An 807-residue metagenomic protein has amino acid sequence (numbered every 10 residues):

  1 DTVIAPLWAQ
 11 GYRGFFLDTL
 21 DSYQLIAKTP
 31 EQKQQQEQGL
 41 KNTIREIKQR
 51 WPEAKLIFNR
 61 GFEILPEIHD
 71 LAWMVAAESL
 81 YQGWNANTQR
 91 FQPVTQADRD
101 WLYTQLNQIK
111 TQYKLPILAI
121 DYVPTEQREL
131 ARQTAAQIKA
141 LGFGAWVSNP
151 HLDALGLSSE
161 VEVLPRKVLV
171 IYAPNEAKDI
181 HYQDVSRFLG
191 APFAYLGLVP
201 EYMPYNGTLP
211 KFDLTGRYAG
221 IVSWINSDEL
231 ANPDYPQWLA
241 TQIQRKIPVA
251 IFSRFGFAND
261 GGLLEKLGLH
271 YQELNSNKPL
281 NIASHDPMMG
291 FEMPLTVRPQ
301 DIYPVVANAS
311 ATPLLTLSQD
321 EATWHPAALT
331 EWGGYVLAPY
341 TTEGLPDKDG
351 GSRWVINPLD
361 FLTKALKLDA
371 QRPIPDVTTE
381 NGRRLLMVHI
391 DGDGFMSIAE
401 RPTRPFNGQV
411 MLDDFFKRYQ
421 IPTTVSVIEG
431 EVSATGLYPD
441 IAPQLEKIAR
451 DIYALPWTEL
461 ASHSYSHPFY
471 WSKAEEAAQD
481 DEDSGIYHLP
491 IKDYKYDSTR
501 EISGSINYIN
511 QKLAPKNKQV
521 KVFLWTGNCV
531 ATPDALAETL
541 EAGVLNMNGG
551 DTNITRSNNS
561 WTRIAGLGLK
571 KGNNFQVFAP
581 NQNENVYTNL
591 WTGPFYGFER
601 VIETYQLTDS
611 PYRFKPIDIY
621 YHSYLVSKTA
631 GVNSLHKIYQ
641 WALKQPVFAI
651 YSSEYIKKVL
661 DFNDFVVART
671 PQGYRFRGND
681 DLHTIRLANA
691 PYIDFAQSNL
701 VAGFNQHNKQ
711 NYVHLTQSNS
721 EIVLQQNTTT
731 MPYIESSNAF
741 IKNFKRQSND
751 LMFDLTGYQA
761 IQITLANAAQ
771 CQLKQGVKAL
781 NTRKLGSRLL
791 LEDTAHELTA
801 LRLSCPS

Functional and structural regions predicted by a protein language model:
D1, L157-R217, N407-F416, V425: Aromatic-Pro/Gly-enriched surface loop or interdomain linker that acts as a lid/target-recognition segment
Y113-T125, D369-E400, F416, Y496-T499 (+4 more regions): Catalytic grooves of carbohydrate-active enzymes
G144-E162, V199-P204, L209, L366-E380 (+5 more regions): C-terminal domain-boundary segment and adjacent tail
D153, I251, W641, P646-S807: Non-catalytic C-terminal accessory domains or segments of carbohydrate-active enzymes
V168, P248, G290-R384: A glycine-centered loop/beta-turn motif at secondary-structure junctions
K178-N259, D391: Helical hinge/lid and interdomain linker segments adjacent to catalytic or ligand-binding clefts that mediate domain
E229-T296: A glycine-rich, often tryptophan-bearing local segment used as a flexible ligand/cofactor-contacting loop or short
R245, F252-G262, Q420-V530, D534 (+4 more regions): Metal-dependent polysaccharide deacetylase catalytic core of the NodB/CE4 family, i.e., the active-site-bearing domain
